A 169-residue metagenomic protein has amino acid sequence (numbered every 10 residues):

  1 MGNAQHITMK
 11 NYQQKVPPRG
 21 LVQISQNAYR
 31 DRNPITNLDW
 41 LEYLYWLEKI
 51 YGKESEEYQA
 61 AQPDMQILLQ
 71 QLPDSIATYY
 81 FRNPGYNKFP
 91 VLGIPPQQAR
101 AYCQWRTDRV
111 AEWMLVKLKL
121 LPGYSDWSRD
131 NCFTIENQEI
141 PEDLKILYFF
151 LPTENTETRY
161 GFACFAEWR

Functional and structural regions predicted by a protein language model:
M1-M9, Q13, Y102, C164: Bacterial Sec-dependent N-terminal signal peptides
N3, I7, V22, F133 (+1 more regions): Intrinsic-disorder/low-complexity peptide segments enriched for small residues
H6-Q26: Short N-terminal segments immediately surrounding and downstream of signal-peptide cleavage
Y29-T156, A166-W168: Active-site microenvironments of metalloenzymes and redox enzymes
E157-G161: Extracellular interaction modules
